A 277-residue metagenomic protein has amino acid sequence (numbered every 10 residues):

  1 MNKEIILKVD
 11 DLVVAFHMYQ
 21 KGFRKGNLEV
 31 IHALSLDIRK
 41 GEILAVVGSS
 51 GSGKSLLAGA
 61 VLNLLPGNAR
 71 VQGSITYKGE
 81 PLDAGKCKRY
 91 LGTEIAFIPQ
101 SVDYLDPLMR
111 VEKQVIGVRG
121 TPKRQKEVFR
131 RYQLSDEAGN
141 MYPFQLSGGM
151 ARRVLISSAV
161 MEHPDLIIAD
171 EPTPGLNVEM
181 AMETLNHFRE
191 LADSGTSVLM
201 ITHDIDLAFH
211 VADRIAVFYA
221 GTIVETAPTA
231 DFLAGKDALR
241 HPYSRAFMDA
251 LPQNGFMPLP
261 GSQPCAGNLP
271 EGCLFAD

Functional and structural regions predicted by a protein language model:
R70-P81, P228: Conserved ABC transporter NBD signature motif
P81-A96, K113, F232-K236: ABC ATPase NBD coupling module
S101, P107-P122: Q-loop/switch helix immediately C-terminal to the Walker
Y142-L146, M150: Conserved ABC ATPase signature
M161-D165: A short, proline-enriched helix->beta-strand linker immediately N-terminal to the Walker B motif in ABC-type P-loop
T229-D277: Short catalytic/signature loops enriched in Gly
